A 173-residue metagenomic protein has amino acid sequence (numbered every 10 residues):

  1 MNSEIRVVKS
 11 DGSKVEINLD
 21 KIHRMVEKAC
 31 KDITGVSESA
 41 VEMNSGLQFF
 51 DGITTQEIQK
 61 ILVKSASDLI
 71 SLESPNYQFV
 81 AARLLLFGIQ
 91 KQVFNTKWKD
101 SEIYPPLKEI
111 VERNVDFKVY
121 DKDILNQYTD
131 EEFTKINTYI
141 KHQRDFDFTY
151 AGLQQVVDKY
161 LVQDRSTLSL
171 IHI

Functional and structural regions predicted by a protein language model:
M1-I171: Extended catalytic cores of very large enzyme megasubunits
